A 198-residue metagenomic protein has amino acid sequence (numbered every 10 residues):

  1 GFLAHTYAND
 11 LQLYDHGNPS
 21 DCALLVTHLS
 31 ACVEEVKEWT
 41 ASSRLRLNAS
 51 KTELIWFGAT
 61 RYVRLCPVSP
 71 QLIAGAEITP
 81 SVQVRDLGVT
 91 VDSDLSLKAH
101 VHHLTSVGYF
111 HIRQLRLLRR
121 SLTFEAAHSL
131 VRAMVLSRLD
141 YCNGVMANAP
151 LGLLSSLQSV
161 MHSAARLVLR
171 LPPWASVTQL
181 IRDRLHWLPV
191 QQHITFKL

Functional and structural regions predicted by a protein language model:
G1-F2, A41-A49, L118-E125, G144-A147 (+1 more regions): Surface-exposed helix-capping loop/turn segments at secondary-structure junctions
G1-G17: Active-site palm subdomain of RNA-directed nucleic acid polymerases
H5, G75-M146: Basic, alpha-helical interaction scaffolds
P19-V26, S121-A126, V145-S155: Short, surface-exposed loop/turn segments at secondary-structure junctions
A23-S43, Y109-R113: Inter-domain linker/hinge segments that demarcate the starts of reverse transcriptase and RNase H-type modules
A31, E38, L45-Q83: Short, conserved micro-motifs composed of acidic
K37-I55, L153-L198: Short, charged alpha-helical motifs in flexible N/C-terminal segments and linkers
